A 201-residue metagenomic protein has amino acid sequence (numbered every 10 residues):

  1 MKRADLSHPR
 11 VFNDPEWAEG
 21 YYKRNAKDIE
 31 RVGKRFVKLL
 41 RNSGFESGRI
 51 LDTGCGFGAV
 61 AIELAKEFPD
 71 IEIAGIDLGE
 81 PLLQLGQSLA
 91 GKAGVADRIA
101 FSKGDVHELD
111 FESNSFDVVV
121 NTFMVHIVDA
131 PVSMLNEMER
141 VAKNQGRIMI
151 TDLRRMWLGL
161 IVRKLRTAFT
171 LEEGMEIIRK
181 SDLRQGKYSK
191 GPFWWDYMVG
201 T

Functional and structural regions predicted by a protein language model:
M1-G44: Conserved class I S-adenosyl-L-methionine
A4, M149-G200: C-terminal alpha-helical "lid/dimerization" subdomain adjacent to the S-adenosyl-L-methionine
L51, F57-E108: Class I SAM-dependent methyltransferase SAM/SAH-binding core
V120: A conserved beta-strand element that flanks and buttresses the S-adenosyl-L-methionine
F123-M124: Short catalytic micro-motifs in class I SAM-dependent methyltransferases
V132-N144: A short glycine-rich, Lys/Arg-flanked "PGG" loop and its adjoining helix->strand segment in the class I
